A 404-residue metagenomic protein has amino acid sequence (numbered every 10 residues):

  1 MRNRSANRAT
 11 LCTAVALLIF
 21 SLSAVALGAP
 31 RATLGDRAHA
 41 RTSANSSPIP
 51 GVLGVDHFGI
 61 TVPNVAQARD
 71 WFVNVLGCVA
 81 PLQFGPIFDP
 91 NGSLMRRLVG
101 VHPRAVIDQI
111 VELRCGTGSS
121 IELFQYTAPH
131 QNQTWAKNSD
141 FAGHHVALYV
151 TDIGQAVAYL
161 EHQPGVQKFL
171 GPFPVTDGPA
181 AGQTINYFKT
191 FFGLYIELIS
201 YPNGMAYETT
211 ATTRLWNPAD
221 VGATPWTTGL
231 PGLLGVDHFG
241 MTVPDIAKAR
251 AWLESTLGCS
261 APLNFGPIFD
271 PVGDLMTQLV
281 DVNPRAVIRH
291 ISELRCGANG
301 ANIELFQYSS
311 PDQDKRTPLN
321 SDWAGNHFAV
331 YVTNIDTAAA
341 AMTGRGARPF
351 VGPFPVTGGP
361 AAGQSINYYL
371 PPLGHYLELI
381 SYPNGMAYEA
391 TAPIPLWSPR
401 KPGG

Functional and structural regions predicted by a protein language model:
R2-V15: Bacterial N-terminal signal peptides that target proteins for export
C12-A24: Bacterial N-terminal signal peptides
A29-G51, Q83-F84, E112, I121 (+8 more regions): Vicinal oxygen chelate
I49, V101-H102, W135-N138, L230 (+2 more regions): Short consensus segments that form the blades of beta-propeller domains, in both extracellular/periplasmic
P50, T61-G118, Q155-A156, H162 (+6 more regions): Core segments of cupin and vicinal oxygen chelate
V55-H57, F141-H145, Q183, V236-H238 (+1 more regions): Short, solvent-exposed beta-strand edge segments and adjacent coil->beta transition regions
P90-L94, P129-T134, P271-L275, S310-R316 (+1 more regions): A short, acidic/glycine-rich surface segment
N132-A147, A156-A158, D314-A329, T337-A340: Long, charged/polar, surface-exposed segments that mediate recognition or autoinhibition
